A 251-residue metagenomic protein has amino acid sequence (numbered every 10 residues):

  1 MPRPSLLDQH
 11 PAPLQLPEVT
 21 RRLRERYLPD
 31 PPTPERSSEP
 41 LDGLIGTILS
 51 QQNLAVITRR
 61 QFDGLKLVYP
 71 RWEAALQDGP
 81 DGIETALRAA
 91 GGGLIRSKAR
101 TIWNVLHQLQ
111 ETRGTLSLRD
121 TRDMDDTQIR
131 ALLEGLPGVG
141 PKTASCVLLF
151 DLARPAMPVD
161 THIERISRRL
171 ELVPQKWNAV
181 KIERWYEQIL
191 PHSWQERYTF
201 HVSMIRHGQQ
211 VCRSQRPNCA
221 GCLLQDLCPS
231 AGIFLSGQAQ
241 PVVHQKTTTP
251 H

Functional and structural regions predicted by a protein language model:
R3-H244: Catalytic cores of DNA base-excision repair glycosylases
H251: Acidic, metal-coordinating catalytic segment for phosphate/diphosphate chemistry, firing primarily on the Nudix
